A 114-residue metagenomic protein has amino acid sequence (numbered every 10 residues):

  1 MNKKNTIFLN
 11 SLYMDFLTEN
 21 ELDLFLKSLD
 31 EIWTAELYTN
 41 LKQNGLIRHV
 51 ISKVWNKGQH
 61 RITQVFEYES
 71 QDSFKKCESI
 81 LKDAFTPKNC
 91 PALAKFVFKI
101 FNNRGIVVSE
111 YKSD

Functional and structural regions predicted by a protein language model:
M1-T6, N44-T63, T86-D114: Glycine-rich beta-strand-turn "strand-cap" elements at beta-sheet edges
I7-T18: Short glycine-/aliphatic-rich beta-strand segments at the starts of folded cytosolic domains
S11, Q59-R61, S70: Short glycine-rich, basic-tinged beta-strand/loop micro-motifs
Y13-M14, K53-N56, K82: Short, solvent-exposed aromatic-acidic interface loops
L17-E19, V54, E69-Q71: Generic structural motif
N20-R48, F85-N89: Short amphipathic alpha-helical segments
L22-L24, E69-K82: Short amphipathic alpha-helices within nucleic acid-binding modules
